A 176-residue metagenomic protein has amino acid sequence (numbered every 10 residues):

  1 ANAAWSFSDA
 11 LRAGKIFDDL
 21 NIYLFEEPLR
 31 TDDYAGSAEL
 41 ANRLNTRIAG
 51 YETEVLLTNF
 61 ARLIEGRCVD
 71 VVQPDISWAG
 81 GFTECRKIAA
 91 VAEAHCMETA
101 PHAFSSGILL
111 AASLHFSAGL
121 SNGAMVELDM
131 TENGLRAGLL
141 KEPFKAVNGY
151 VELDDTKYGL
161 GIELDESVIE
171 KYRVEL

Functional and structural regions predicted by a protein language model:
A1-F7, A49: Active-site mouth loops of central-metabolism enzymes
F7-L24, T31: Alpha/beta enzyme core
N21-L24, R30-Y150: Shared catalytic-loop signature of beta/alpha-barrel
L140-L176: C-terminal extensions of enzymes
